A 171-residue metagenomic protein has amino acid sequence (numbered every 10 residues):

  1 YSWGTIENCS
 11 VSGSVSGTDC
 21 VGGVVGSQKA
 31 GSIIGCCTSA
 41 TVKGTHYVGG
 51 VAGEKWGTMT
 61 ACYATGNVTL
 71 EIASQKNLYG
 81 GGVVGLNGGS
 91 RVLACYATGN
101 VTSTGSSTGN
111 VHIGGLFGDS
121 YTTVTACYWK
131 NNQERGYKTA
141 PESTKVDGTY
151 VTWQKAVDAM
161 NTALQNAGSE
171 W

Functional and structural regions predicted by a protein language model:
Y1-W171: Predominantly extracellular beta-rich ligand-binding scaffolds that present long acidic/polar faces for carbohydrate
